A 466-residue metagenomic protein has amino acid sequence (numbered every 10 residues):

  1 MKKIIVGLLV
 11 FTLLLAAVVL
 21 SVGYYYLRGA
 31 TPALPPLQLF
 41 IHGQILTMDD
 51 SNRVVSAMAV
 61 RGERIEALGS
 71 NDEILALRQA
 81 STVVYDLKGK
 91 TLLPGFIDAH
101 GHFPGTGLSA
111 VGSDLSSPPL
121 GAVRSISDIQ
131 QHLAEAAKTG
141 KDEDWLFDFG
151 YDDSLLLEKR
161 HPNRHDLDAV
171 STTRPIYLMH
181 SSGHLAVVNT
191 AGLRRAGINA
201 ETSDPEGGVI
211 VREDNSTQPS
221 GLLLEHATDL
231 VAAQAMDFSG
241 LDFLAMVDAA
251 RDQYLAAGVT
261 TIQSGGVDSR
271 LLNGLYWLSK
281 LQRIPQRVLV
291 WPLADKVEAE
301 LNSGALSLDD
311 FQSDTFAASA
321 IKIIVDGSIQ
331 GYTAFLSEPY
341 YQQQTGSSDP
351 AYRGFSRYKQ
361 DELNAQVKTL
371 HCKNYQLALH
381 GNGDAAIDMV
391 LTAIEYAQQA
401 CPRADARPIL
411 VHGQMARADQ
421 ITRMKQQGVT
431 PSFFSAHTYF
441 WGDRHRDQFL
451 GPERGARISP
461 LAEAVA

Functional and structural regions predicted by a protein language model:
M1-L14: N-terminal Sec-pathway targeting helices
L14-Y25: Hydrophobic alpha-helical membrane-insertion segments, chiefly the h-region of N-terminal signal peptides
G23-H42, L46, D50-G304, D310 (+4 more regions): Divalent metal-binding segments
D166, G274-W277, M389, A393 (+1 more regions): A short acidic, amphipathic alpha-helical/loop segment
T315-T333, V429-Y439: Non-cysteine beta-strand/loop elements that form the S-adenosyl-L-methionine
T392-P402: Polar interaction faces of repeat-based domains
R403-R417: Aromatic- and carboxylate-enriched substrate-binding clefts and catalytic-loop regions of carbohydrate-active enzymes
M415-A466: Active-site-adjacent C-terminal substructures of enzyme catalytic domains
